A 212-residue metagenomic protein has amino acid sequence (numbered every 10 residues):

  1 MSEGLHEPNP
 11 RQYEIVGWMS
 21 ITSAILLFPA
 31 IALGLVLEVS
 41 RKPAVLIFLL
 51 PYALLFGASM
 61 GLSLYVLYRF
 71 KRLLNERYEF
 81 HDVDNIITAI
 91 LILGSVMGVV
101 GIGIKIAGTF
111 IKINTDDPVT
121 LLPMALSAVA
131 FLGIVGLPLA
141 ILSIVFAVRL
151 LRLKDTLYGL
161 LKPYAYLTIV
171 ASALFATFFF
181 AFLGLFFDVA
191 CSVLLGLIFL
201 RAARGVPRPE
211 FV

Functional and structural regions predicted by a protein language model:
S2-V212: Hydrophobic, aromatic-enriched alpha-helical segments typical of multi-pass transmembrane helices
